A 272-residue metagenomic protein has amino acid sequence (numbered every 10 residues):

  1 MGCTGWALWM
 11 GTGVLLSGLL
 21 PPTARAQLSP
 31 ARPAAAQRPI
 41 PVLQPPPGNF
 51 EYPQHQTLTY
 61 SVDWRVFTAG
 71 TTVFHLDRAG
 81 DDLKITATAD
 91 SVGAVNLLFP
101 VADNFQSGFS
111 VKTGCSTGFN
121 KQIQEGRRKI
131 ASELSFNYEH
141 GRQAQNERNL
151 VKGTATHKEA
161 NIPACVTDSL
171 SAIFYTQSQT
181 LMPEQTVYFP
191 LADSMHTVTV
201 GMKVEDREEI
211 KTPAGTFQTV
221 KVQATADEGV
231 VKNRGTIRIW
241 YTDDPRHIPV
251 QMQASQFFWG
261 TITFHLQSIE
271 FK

Functional and structural regions predicted by a protein language model:
A7-G18: Bacterial N-terminal signal peptides
L16-R32: Signal peptide processing junction and immediate N-terminal pro/mature segment of secreted/exported proteins
A26, G153-T156, A214: Intrinsic-disorder/low-complexity loop/linker signature
L28-H140, Y175-K272: Acidic, serine/threonine-rich low-complexity disordered tracts
S132-F174: Hydrophobic, well-structured mid-protein blocks that either form specific transmembrane helices
